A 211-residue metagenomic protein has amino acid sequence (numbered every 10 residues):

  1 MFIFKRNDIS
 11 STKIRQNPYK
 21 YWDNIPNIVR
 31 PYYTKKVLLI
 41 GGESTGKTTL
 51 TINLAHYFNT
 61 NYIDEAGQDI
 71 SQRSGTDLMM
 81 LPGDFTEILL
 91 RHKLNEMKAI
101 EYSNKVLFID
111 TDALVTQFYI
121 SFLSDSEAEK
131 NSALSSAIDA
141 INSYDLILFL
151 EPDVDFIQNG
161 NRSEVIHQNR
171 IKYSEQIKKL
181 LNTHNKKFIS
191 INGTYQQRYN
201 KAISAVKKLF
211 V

Functional and structural regions predicted by a protein language model:
M1-K35, I40: Classical nucleotidyltransferase
I14, L123-T194, F210: A glycine- and Lys/Arg-enriched "phosphate-lid" helix/loop adjacent to the NTP-binding pocket of small-molecule kinases
K36-V37, S74, V106, A128 (+1 more regions): Catalytic phosphate/metal-binding cores of nucleic-acid and nucleotide-processing enzymes, i.e., regions that mediate
E43: The conserved Walker
K47: Conserved lysine of the Walker
I52, H56-M97: Conserved substrate/cofactor phosphate-moiety recognition/catalytic segment in nucleotide-dependent phosphotransferases
E87-N142: Glycine-rich phosphate-binding loop used to anchor ATP phosphates in small-molecule kinases, encompassing both
